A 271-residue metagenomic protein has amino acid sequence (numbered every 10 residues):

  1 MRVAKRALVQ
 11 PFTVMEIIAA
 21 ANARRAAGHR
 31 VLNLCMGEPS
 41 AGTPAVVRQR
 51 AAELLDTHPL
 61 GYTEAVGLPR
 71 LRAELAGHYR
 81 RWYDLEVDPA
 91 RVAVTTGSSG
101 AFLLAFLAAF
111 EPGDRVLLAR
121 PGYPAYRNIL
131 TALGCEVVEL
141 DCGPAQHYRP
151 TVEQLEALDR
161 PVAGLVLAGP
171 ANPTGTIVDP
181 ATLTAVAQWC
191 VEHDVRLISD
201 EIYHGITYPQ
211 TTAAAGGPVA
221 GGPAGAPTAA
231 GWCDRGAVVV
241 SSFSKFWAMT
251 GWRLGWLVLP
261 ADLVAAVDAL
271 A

Functional and structural regions predicted by a protein language model:
R2-G97, L104: N-terminal small-domain helix-loop-helix segment of the aminotransferase-like
R24-A27, L133, E192-H193: Helix C-cap/helix->beta junction micro-motif
E86-V92, P112-R115, R235-G236: Short acidic capping loops at alpha-helix termini that bridge into adjacent secondary structure
A108-L130: Conserved PLP-anchoring active-site segment centered on the Schiff-base-forming lysine
D114, C135, E192-R196, D234-R235: A short helix->loop->beta-strand "cap" motif at the edges of active sites that frequently abuts
V138, G143-T212: Active-site phosphate-binding strand-loop segment of PLP-dependent enzymes
Q210-P227: Intrinsically disordered, low-complexity terminal tails and inter-domain linkers enriched for S/T/G/P/D/E
G216-G217, G231-A271: Conserved core segment of the aminotransferase class I/II
